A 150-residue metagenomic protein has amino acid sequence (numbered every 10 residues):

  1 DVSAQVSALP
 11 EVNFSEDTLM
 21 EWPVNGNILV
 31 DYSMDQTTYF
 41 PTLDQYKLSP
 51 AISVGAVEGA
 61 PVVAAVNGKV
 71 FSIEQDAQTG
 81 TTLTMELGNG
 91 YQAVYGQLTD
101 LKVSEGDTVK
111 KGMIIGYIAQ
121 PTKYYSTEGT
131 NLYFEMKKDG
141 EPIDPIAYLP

Functional and structural regions predicted by a protein language model:
D1-N27: N-terminal, intrinsically disordered, polar/charged segments of Gram-positive cell-envelope systems that serve as
A8-V12, S33-V63: Short glycine/threonine/proline-enriched tight-turn/helix- or strand-capping micro-motif at secondary-structure
V24, L48-P50, V66, T79-T81 (+2 more regions): Envelope-exposed proteins and targeting segments
V24-I28, A56-V70, V109-G112: Generic structural motif
N27-T38, A60, D76, P142: Active-site/binding-pocket entry motifs
D31, I73-E74, L101, I118-P121: Residue-level recognition of beta-strand microenvironments
A64-T99: Zn2+-dependent peptidoglycan hydrolase active-site motif and core
D107-P150: Conserved, short, structured surface segments that act as functional micro-motifs
